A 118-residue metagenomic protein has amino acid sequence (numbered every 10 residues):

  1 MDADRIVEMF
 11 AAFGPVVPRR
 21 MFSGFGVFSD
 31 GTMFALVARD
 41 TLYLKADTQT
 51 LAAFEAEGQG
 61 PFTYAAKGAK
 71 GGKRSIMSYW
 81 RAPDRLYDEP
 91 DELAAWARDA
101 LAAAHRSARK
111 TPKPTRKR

Functional and structural regions predicted by a protein language model:
M1-R118: Charge-dense, helix-prone N-terminal extensions
